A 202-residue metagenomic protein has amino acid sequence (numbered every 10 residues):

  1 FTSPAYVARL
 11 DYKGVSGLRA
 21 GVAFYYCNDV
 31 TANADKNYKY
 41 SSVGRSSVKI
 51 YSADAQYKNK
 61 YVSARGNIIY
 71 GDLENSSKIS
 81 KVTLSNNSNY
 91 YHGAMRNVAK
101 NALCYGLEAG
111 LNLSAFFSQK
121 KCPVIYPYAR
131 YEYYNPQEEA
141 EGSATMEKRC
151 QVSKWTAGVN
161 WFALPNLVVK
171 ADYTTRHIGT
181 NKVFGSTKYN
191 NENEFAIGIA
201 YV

Functional and structural regions predicted by a protein language model:
F1-C27: Aromatic- and glycine-enriched pocket-lining scaffold segments that form the walls of small-molecule binding clefts
A20-V202: Outer-membrane beta-barrel pore domains
